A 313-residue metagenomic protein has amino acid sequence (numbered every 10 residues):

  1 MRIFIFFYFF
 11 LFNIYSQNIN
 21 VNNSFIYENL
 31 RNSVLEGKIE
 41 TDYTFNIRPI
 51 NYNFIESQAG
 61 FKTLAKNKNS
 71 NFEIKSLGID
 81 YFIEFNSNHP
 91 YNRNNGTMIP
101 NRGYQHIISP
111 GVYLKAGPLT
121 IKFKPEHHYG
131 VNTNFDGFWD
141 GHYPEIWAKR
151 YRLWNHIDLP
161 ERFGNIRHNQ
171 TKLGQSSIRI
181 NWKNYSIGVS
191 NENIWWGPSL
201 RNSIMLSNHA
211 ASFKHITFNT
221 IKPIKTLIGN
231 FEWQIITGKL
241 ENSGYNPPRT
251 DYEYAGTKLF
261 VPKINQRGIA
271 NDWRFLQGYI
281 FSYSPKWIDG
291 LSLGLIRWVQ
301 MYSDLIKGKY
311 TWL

Functional and structural regions predicted by a protein language model:
M1-V21: Bacterial Sec-dependent N-terminal signal peptides
I14-Y104, S109, Y113-T120, P125 (+1 more regions): N-terminal periplasmic/intermembrane-space "pro-region" immediately following the signal or transit peptide
D42, T120-K122, S186-G188, N230-Q234 (+1 more regions): Residue-level detector of the transmembrane beta-barrel scaffold of outer-membrane proteins
N67-S70, L114-P118, N181-N184, P223-W233 (+1 more regions): Short loop/turn motifs that connect adjacent beta-strands in outer-membrane beta-barrel proteins
I83-F85, A116-P118, H127-V131, W182-N184 (+3 more regions): Transmembrane beta-strands of outer-membrane beta-barrel pores
G103-I108, N169-S176, N181, H209-I216 (+1 more regions): Residues that define the transmembrane beta-barrel architecture of outer-membrane proteins
P110-L114, S176-W182, V189, I216-K222 (+1 more regions): Residues on the lipid-exposed face of transmembrane beta-strands in outer-membrane beta-barrel proteins
L159, F163, I194-W195, A210-L313: Signature for the C-terminal beta-barrel architecture of outer-membrane proteins
